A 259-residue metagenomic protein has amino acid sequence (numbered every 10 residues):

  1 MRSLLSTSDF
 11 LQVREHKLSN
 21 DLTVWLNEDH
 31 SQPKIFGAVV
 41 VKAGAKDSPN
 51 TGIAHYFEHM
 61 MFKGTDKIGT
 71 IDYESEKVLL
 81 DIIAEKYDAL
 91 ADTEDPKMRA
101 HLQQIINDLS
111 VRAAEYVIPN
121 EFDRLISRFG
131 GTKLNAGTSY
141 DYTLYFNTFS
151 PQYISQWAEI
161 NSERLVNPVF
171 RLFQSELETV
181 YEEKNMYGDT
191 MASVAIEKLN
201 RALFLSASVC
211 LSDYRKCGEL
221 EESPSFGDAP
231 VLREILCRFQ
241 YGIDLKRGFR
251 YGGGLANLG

Functional and structural regions predicted by a protein language model:
R2-Q32: N- or domain-start disorder-to-order transition segments that initiate the globular core
L4-L5, V40, M191: Hydrophobic alpha-helical segments, principally membrane-spanning helices and signal/leader peptides
F10-L11, K34, A45, A54 (+2 more regions): Generic hydrophobic-segment detector
K17-N20, E28, Y73-G259: Charge-rich, well-structured scaffold segments of protease-associated domains
D21, D29-D81: Active/ligand-binding-proximal structured segments within catalytic/core domains that scaffold catalytic residues
V24, G37, T143: A broad, low-specificity signal marking well-ordered, structured residues that form hydrophobic/aromatic
